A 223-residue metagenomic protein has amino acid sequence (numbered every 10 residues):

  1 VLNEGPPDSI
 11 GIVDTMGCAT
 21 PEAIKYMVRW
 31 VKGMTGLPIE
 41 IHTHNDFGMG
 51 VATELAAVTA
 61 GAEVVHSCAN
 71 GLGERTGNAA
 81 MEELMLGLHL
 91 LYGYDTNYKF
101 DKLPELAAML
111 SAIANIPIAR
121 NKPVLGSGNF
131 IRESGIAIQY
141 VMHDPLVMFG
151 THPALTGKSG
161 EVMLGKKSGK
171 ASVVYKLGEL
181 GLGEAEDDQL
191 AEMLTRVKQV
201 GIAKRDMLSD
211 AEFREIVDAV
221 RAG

Functional and structural regions predicted by a protein language model:
V1-L37, E54-A60: Alpha/beta enzyme core
D8-I12, I39-T43, V65-S67: Hydrophobic faces of well-ordered beta-strands that scaffold small-molecule active sites in alpha/beta enzyme cores
I10, G61, L84, L177: Conserved, mostly hydrophobic/aromatic
I12, A60-G77: Glycine-rich phosphate-binding active-site loops on the catalytic face of alpha/beta enzymes
V13-G17, H42-G48, N70: Active-site beta-loop-alpha junctions enriched in small/polar residues
I24, G50, L103: Aromatic/hydrophobic pocket-lining residues that form the small-molecule binding cavity in soluble enzyme cores
G73-K99: C-terminal helical cap(s) of enzyme catalytic domains, especially alpha/beta-barrels
Y92-G223: A mid-to-C-terminal "edge-of-domain" accessory segment
